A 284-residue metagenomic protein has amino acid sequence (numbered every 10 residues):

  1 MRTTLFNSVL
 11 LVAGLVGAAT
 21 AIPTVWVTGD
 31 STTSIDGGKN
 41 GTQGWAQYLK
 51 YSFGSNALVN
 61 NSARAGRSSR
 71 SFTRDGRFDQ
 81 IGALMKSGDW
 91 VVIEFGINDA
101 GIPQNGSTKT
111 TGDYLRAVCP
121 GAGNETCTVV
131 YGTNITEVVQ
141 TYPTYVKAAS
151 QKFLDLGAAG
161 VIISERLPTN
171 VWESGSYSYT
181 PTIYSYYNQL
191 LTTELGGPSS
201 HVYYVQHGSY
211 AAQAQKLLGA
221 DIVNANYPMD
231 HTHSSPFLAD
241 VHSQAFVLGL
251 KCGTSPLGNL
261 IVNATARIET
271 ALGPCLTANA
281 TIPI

Functional and structural regions predicted by a protein language model:
M1-P23: Fungal secretory targeting signals
V16-G44, I261-I284: N-terminal module-boundary/linker segments of secreted carbohydrate-active enzymes
A19-R64, D79-S87, V91, S107-Y114: Serine-esterase "nucleophile elbow" of acetyl-processing enzymes
G37-N40, F72-R74, E173-Y179: Short, solvent-exposed loop/turn segments at secondary-structure boundaries
R64-S69, N170: Acidic helix-start/capping segments at beta-turn-to-alpha-helix junctions
S69-Q80: N-terminal post-signal-peptidase region of extra-cytosolic proteins
Q80-P236, D240, V247-S255, N259: Alpha-helical cap/lid subdomain in secreted, periplasmic, or secretory-pathway luminal O-acyl-processing enzymes
